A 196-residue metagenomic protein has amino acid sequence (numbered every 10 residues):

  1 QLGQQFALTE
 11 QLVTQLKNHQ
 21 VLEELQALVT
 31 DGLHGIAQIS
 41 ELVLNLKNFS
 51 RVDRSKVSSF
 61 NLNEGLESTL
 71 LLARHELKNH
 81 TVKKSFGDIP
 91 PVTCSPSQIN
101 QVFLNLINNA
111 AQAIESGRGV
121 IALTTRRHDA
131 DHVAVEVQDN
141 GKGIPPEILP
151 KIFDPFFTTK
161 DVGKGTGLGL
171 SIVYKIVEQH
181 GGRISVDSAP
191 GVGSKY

Functional and structural regions predicted by a protein language model:
Q1-A37: Histidine phosphotransfer helical core of two-component systems
Q15-V29, K56-L70, R126: A conserved beta-strand-to-alpha-helix junction within the catalytic ATP-binding
L62, G143-K151, G165: Short helix N-cap motif at coil->helix boundaries in the Bergerat
T69, T81-P91, H128: Conserved catalytic submotifs in the C-terminal HATPase_c
V120-D131: Short beta-strand/loop element within the Bergerat-fold HATPase_c
G169, V173: Short alpha-helical Gxxx[C/S/T] motif in the catalytic ATP-binding
I176-E178: Detector for a conserved hydrophobic position within an alpha-helical segment of the HATPase_c
